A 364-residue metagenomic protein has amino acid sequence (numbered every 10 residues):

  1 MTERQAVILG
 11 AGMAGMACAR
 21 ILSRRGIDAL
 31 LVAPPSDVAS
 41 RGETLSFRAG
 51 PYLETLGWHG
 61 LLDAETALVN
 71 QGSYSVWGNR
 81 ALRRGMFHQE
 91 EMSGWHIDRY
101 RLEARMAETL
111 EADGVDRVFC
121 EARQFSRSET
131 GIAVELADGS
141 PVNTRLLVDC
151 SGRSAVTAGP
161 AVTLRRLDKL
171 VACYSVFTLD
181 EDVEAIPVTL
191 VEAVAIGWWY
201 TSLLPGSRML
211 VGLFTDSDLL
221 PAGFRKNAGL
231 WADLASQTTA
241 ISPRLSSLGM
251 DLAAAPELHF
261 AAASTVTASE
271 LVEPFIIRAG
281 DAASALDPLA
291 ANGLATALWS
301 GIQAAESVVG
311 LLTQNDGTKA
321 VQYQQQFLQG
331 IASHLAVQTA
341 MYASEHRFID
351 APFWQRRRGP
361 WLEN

Functional and structural regions predicted by a protein language model:
M1-G12: Beta1/beta-strand and adjacent pyrophosphate-binding region of the FAD-binding site in flavoprotein oxidoreductases
G15: N-terminal Rossmann-fold NAD(P) dinucleotide-binding loop
S23-R41: Glycine-rich FAD pyrophosphate-binding loop
A39-Y74: N-terminal FAD cofactor-binding segment of flavoenzymes
H88-E108, P221-K226: Short beta-strand to alpha-helix junction loop
T109-R244: Predominantly flavin-linked oxidoreductase catalytic cores and closely associated redox partners
P141, F224-A304, T313, A320: FAD/FMN-dependent oxidoreductases across multiple families
E306-N364: C-terminal helical "tail/cap" subdomain of flavin- and related membrane-associated enzymes
